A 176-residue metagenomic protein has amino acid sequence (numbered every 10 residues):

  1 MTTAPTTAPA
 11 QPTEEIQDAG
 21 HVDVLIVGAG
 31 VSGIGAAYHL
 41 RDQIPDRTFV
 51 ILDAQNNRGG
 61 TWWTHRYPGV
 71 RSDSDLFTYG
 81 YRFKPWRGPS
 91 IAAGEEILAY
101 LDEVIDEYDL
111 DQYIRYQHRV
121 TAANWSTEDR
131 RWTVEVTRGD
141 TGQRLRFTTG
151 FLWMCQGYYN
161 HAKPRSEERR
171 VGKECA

Functional and structural regions predicted by a protein language model:
T2-V22: A short, basic/flexible loop-to-alpha-helix module at the beginning of a structural domain
P5-P12, G80-P89, A93, Y100 (+2 more regions): Glycine-rich dinucleotide-binding loop and its adjacent helix/turn
A19-I51: N-terminal Rossmann-like FAD-binding beta1-loop-alpha1 element of flavoenzymes
A36, T61, K163-R165: Short glycine-/acidic-enriched loop or helix-start segments at secondary-structure transitions that form or flank
V50-G60, T148-Q156: Carboxylate/His-rich catalytic cores and anion/metal-binding grooves
A54, G59-E103: Glycine-rich active-site loop/strand segments that organize a redox cofactor
G88-H161: Feature captures the FAD/FMN-dependent oxidoreductase FAD-binding
